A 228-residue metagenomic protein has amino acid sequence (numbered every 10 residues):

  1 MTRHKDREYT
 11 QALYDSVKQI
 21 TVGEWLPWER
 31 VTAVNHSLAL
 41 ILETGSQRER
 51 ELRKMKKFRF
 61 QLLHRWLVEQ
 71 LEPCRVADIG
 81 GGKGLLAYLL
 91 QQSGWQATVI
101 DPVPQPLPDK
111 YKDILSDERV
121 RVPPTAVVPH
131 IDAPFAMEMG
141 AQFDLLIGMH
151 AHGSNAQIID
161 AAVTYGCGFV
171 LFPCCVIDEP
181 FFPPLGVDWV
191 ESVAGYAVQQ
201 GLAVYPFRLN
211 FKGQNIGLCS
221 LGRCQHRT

Functional and structural regions predicted by a protein language model:
T2-C74, L86-Y88, Q92, P108: S-adenosyl-L-methionine
A77-G84: Class I SAM-dependent methyltransferase "Motif I" SAM/SAH-binding loop
Q96-P102: Conserved SAM-binding motif I beta-strand of class I
Q105-F143: S-adenosyl-L-methionine
F143-Q157: A short SAM/SAH-binding and catalytic strip from SAM-dependent methyltransferases
I158-C167: A short glycine-rich, Lys/Arg-flanked "PGG" loop and its adjoining helix->strand segment in the class I
C167-P180: Conserved beta-strand signature within the Rossmann-like core of class I S-adenosyl-L-methionine
F182-R227: Active-site capping/gating segments
